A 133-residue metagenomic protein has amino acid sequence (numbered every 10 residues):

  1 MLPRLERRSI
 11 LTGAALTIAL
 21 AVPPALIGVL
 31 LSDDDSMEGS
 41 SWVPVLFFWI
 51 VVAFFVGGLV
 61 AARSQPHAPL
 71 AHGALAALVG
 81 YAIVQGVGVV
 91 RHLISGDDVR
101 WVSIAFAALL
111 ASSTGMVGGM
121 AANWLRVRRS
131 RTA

Functional and structural regions predicted by a protein language model:
M1-A133: Juxtamembrane/disordered regions of integral membrane proteins
